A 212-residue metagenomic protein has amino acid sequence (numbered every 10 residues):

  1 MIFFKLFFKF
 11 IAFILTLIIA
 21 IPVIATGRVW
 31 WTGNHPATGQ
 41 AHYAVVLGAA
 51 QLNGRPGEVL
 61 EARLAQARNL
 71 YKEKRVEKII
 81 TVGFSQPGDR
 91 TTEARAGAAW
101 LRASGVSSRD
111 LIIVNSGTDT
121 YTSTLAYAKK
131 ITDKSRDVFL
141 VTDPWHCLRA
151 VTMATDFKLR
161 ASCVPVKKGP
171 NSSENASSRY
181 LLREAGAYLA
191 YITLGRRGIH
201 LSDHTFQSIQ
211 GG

Functional and structural regions predicted by a protein language model:
M1-H42, F206-Q210: N-terminal membrane-anchoring alpha-helices
A20, R149-T152, A190: A ubiquitous, low-specificity "background" feature that marks scattered single residues across proteins without
T26-L182: A structural signal for short, hydrophobic/glycine-enriched beta-strand patches
P87-E93, E184-I192, Q207-G211: A general structural signal for short secondary-structure boundary/capping elements
K158, V166, I192-G212: Amphipathic, soluble alpha/beta structural segments
E174-D203: A transmembrane-helix-recognition feature enriched in membrane-embedded lipid enzymes and envelope glyco-/phospholipid
